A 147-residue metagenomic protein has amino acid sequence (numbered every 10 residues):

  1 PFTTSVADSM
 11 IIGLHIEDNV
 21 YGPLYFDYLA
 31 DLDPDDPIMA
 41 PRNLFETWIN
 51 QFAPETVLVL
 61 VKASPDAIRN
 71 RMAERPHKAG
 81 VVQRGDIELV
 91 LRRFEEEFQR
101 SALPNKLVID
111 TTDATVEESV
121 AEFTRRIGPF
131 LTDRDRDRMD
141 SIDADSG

Functional and structural regions predicted by a protein language model:
P1, N43-F45: Short alpha-helical segments and helix-capping/turn motifs at coil-helix boundaries
P1-M10, I16-L24: Conserved substrate/cofactor phosphate-moiety recognition/catalytic segment in nucleotide-dependent phosphotransferases
F2-S5, N50-P54, S101: Conserved catalytic network of the ASCE P-loop NTPase/AAA+ motor domain
D8-M10, T56-L60, K106-I109: Conserved beta-strand scaffold positions in the cores of enzyme catalytic domains, especially in NTP/NDP-utilizing
G13-L14, Q83: Alpha-helix initiation/capping motif
H15-E17, A63-R69, D113-T115: Conserved nucleotide-binding/hydrolysis micro-motifs of P-loop NTPases
Y21, Y25-P41, W48-E97: A glycine- and Lys/Arg-enriched "phosphate-lid" helix/loop adjacent to the NTP-binding pocket of small-molecule kinases
E74-K78, G85-G147: NTP-dependent small-molecule kinase module
